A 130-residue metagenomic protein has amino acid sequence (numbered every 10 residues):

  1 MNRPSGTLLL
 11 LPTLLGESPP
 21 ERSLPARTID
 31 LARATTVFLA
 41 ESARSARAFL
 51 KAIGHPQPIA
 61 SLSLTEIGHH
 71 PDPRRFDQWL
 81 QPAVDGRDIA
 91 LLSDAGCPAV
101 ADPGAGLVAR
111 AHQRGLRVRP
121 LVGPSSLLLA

Functional and structural regions predicted by a protein language model:
M1-G68: Glycine-rich, flexible N-terminal cofactor/catalytic loop recognition
L15, P71, S125: Residue-level detector of flexible, active-site-proximal loop/helix-junction positions within diverse enzyme catalytic
P20, R75, A99-V100: Secondary-structure boundary/capping motif
S23-A26, I53-H55, W79-L80, P103-V108: Short, glycine/charged-enriched secondary-structure capping and boundary segments
L31, Q78-P82, A130: CheY-like receiver
H70-L80: Glycine-rich, highly charged phosphate/nucleotide-binding loops
V84-A130: Short glycine-cluster motifs
